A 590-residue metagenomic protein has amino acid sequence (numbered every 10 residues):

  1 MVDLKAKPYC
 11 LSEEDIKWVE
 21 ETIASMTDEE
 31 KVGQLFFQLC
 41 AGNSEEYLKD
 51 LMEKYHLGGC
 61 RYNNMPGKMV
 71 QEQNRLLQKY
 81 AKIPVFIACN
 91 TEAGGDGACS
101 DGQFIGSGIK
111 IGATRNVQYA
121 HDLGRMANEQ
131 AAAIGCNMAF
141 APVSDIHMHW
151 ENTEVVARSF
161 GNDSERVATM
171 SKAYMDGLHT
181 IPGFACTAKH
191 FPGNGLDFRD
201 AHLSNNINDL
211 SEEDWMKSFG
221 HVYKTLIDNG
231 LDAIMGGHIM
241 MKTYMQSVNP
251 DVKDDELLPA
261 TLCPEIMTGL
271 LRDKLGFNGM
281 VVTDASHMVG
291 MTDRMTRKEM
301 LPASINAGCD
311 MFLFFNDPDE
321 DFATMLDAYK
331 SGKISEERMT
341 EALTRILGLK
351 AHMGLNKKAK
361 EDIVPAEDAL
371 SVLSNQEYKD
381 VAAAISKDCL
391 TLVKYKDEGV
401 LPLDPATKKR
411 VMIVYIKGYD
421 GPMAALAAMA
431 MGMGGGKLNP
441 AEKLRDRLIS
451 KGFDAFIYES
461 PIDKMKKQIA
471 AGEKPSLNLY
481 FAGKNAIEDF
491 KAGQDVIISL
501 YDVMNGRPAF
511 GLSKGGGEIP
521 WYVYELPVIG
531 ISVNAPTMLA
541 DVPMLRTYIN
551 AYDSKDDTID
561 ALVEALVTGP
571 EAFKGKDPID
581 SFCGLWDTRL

Functional and structural regions predicted by a protein language model:
M1-H56, C263-P264, D273, R294-L590: Preference for extracellular/luminal or secreted protein segments
Q34-S44, G108-D122, S204-S218, V289-M295: Active-site mouth loops of central-metabolism enzymes
A41-S44, M65-K68, E92-D96, D145-M148 (+8 more regions): Solvent-exposed loop/turn segments at secondary-structure junctions within structured extracellular/periplasmic domains
L48-N63, D122-A139: Catalytic domains of carbohydrate-active enzymes, especially glycoside hydrolases
R61, A139-F140, T187, M235 (+2 more regions): Conserved beta-strand positions in the central sheet of alpha/beta enzyme cores
G67-F86, V117-G135, M339, T344 (+2 more regions): Active-site-adjacent structural elements in enzyme catalytic domains
K68-V85, C89, G95-G97, N162-R338 (+1 more regions): Second-shell residues forming the walls of enzyme active-site clefts
R115-C136, V143-S164, S171, M175 (+3 more regions): A substrate-binding/cap region within the structured catalytic cores of diverse enzymes
